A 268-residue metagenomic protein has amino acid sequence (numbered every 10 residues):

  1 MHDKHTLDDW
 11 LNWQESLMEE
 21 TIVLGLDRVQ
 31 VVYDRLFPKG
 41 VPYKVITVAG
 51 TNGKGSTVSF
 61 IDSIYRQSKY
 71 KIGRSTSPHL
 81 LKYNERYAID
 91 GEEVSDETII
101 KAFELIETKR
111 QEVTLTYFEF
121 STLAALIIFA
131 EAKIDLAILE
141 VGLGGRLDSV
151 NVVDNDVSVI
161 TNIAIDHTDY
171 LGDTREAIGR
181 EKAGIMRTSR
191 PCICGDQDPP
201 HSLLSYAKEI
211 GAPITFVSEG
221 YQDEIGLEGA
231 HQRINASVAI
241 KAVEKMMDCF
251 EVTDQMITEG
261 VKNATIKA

Functional and structural regions predicted by a protein language model:
M1-T21: Charged, amphipathic alpha-helical linker segments immediately N-terminal to NTP-binding catalytic cores
T6, E20-I22, L26-V41, Q67-V153 (+1 more regions): ATP-dependent carboxylate-amine ligase catalytic core
K44-V48, S56-R74: A conserved segment at the C-terminal end of the G1
I61, A125, L203, A207: Aromatic/hydrophobic pocket-lining residues that form π-stacking "cages" and hydrophobic walls in ligand
P78, S121, G142, Q197-D198 (+2 more regions): Short beta->alpha linker loops
V113, D135-E140, N155-E259: Acidic, Mg2+-coordinating active-site environments of NTP-dependent enzymes
T258, K262-K267: Catalytic core of IPPT-family isopentenyl/dimethylallyl transferases that prenylate adenosine-containing substrates
